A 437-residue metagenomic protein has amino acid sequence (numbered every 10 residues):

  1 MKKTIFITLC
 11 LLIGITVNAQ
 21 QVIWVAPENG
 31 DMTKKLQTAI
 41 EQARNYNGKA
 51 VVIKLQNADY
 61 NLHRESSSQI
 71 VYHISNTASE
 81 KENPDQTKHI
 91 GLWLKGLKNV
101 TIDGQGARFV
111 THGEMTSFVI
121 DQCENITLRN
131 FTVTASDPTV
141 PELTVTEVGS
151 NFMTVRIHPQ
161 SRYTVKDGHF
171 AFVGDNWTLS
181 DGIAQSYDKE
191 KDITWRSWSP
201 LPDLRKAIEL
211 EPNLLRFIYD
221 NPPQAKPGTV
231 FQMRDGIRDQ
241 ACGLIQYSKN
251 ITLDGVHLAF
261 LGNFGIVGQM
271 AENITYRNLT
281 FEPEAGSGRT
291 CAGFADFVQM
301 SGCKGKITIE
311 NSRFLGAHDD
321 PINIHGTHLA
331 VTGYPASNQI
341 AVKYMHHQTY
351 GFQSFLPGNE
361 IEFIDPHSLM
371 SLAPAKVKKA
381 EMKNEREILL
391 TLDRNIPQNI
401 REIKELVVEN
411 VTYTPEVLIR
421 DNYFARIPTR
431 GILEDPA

Functional and structural regions predicted by a protein language model:
T4-I13: Sec-dependent N-terminal signal peptides
V17-Q21: Boundary at the C-terminal end of the N-terminal hydrophobic targeting segment
I23-K54: Acidic Gly/Asp/Thr-rich repetitive segments characteristic of extracellular carbohydrate-active and adhesion proteins
E41-R44, N61-T101, V110-R129, D137-M153 (+5 more regions): Extracellular beta-strand-rich solenoid/capping regions of secreted or surface-exposed proteins that bind or remodel
L62, F109-T111, A135, F260 (+4 more regions): Residues in short coils/turns that link rungs of repeat/solenoid architectures in beta-rich domains
T111, S136, H158-I208, Y350-E385: Ser/Thr/Gly-rich low-complexity blocks that favor extended beta-strand/coil architectures
I193-D239, S371-V417, A425: Small/polar beta-strand repeat architecture
